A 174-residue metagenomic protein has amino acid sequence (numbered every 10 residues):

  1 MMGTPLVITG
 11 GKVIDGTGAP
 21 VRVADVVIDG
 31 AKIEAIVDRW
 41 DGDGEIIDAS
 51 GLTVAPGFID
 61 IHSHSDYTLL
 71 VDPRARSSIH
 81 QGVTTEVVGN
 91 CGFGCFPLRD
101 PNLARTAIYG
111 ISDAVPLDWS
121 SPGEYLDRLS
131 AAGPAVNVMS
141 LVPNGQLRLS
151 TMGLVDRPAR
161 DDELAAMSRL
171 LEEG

Functional and structural regions predicted by a protein language model:
M2-V7, V13-G57, D72: Histidine-rich, glycine-flanked metal-binding segment
V7, V27, D60, V87 (+1 more regions): Structured core elements
T9, G42, H64-S65, V142 (+1 more regions): Residue-level signal for pocket-adjacent positions within structured domains
G11, A31, G51, H62 (+2 more regions): Divalent metal-coordination and catalytic microenvironments
V13, G18-P20, T53, I59 (+4 more regions): Gly/Ser/Thr-rich beta-alpha loop segments that engage phosphate groups in nucleotides
T53-S77: Di-metal (Zn2+ and/or Mg2+/Mn2+) metal-binding site signature of metallo-dependent hydrolases with the MBL/beta-CASP
V71-G174: Divalent-metal coordination cores built from histidine and acidic residues
